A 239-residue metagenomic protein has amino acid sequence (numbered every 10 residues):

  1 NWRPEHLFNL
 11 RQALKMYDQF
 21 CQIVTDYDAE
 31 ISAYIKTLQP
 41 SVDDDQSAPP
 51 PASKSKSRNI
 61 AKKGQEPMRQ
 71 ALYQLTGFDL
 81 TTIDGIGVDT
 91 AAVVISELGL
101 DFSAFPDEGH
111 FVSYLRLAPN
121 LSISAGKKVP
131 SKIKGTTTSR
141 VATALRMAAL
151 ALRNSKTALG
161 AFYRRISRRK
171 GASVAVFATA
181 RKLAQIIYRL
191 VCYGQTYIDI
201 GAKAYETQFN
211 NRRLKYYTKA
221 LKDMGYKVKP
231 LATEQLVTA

Functional and structural regions predicted by a protein language model:
N1-A239: A detector of single, family-specific signature residues that are central to catalytic or substrate-handling motifs
